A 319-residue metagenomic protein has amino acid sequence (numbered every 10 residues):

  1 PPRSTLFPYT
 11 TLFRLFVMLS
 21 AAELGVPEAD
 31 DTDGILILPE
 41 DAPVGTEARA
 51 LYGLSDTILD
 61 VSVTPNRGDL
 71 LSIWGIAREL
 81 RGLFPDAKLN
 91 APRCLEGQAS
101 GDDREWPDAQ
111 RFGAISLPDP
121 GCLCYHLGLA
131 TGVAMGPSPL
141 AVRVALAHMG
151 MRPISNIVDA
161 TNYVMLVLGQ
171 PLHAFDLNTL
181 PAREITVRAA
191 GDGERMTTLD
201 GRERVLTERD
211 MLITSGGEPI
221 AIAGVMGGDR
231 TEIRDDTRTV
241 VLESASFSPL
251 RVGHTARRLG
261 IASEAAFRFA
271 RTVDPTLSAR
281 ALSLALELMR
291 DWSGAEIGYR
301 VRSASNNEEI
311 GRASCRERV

Functional and structural regions predicted by a protein language model:
P1-L12, E317-V319: Short, small-residue-biased leader/transition segments that mark boundaries at the very start of proteins
P8-P107, G260, E264, R268 (+3 more regions): Phosphate-backbone binding interfaces of nucleic-acid-interacting proteins
F13, R230-L284, S293: Glycine-rich, small/acidic residue-mixed loop/short-helix segments
R14, P65-P85, G150-D176, G217-T237 (+1 more regions): Conserved phosphate/anionic-ligand binding catalytic regions in large, soluble enzymes, centered on
E40-T64, P107-H148, P249-F269: Residues forming anionic-ligand binding surfaces in small-molecule and nucleic-acid pockets of primarily soluble enzymes
A87-G101, P153-A160, A279, M289-S303: Flexible, glycine/charged-enriched surface loops at secondary-structure junctions
R143-V144, H148, T161-R230: Conserved mixed alpha/beta core segments that line enzyme active sites in large multi-domain catalysts
R302-R318: Noncatalytic alpha-helical scaffolds and linker/capping helices
